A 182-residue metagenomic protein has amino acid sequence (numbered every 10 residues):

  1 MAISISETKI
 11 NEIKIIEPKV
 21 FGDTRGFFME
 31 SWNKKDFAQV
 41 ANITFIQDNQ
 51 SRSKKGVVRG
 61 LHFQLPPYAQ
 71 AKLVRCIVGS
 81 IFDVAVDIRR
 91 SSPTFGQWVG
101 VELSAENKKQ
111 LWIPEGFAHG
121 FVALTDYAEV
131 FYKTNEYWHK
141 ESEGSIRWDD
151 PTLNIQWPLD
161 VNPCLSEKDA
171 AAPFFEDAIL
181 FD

Functional and structural regions predicted by a protein language model:
M1-E106, T125-Y127, T134-D182: Non-catalytic, conserved peripheral segments adjacent to functional cores
L111, H119-L124: Short beta-strand His + acidic residue motifs that chelate non-heme Fe in jelly-roll/DSBH and cupin folds
